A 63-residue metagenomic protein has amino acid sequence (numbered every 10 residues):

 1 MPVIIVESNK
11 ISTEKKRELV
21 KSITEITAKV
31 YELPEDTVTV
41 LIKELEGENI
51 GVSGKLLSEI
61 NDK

Functional and structural regions predicted by a protein language model:
P2-K63: A domain-level signal for the structural core that forms small-molecule/cofactor-binding pockets and catalytic centers
